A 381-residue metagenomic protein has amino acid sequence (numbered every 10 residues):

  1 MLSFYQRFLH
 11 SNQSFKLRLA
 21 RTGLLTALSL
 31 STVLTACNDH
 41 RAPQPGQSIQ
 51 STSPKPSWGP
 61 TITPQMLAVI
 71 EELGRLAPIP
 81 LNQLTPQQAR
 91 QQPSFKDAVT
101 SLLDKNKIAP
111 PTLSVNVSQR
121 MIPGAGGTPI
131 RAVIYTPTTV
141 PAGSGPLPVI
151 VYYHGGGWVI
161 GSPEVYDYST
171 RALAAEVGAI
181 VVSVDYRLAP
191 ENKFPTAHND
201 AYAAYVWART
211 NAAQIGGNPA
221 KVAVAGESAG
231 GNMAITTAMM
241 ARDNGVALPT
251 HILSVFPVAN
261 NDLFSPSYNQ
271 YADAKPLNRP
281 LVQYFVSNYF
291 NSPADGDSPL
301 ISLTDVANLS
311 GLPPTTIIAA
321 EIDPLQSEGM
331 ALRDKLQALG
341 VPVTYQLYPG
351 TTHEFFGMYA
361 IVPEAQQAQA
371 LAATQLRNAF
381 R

Functional and structural regions predicted by a protein language model:
M1-L17: N-terminal secretory signal peptides that target proteins for export/translocation
H10, L25, Q47-I49: Compositionally biased, low-complexity segments
R18-T22: Extended intrinsically disordered, low-complexity segments enriched in serine/proline/acidic residues
L24-L30: Hydrophobic helical h-region of N-terminal Sec-dependent signal peptides in bacterial secretory/periplasmic proteins
V33-A36: C-terminal motif of bacterial Sec signal peptides marking the signal peptidase cleavage site
H40-S94, L102-R381: Alpha/beta-hydrolase superfamily serine-hydrolase fold, recognizing
